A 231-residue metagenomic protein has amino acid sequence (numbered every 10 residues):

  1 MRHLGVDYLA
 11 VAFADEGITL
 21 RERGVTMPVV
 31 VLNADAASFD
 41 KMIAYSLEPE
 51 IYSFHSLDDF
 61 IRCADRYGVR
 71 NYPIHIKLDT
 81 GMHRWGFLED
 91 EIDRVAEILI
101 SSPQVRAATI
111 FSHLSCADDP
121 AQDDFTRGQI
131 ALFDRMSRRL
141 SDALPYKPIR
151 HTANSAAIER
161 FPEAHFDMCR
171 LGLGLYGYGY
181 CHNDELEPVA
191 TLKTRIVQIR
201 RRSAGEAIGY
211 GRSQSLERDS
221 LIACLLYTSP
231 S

Functional and structural regions predicted by a protein language model:
M1-L47, I51-H55: N-terminal active-site wall of soluble small-molecule enzyme domains
R2-L4, L57-D58, R62-R70, T80-S203: Active-site loop/helix belt of alpha/beta enzymes
V29, P49, I74, A107-A108 (+1 more regions): Hydrophobic/aromatic residues located in beta-strands of well-ordered beta-sheets within soluble catalytic
A204-R212: Short, solvent-exposed secondary-structure boundary/capping segments
R218-S220: Glycine-rich, small/acidic residue-mixed loop/short-helix segments
Y227-S231: Conserved small/polar residues in nucleotide/adenosyl-binding loops
